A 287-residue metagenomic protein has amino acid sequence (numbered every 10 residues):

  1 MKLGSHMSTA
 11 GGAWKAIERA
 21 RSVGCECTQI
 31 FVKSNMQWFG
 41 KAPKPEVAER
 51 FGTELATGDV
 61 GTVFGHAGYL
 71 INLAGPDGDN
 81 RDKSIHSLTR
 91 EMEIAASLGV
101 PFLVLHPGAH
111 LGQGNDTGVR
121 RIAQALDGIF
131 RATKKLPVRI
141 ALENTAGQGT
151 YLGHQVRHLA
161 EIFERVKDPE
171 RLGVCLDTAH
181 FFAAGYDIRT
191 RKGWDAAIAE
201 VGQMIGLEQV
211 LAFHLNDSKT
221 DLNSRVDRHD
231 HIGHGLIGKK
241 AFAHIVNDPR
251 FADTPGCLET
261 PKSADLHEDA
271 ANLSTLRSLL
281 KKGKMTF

Functional and structural regions predicted by a protein language model:
M1-A67, I71-E93, K282-F287: N-terminal pre-domain/capping segments
H6-A10, K33-N35, A67-L70, G108-H110 (+4 more regions): Active-site beta-loop-alpha junctions enriched in small/polar residues
E18-C25, K44-F64, R90-G99, D127-L136 (+3 more regions): Acidic (Asp/Glu)-rich catalytic clusters
A20, H66, S84, A95 (+5 more regions): Conserved, mostly hydrophobic/aromatic
E26-V32, V63-G65, L172-T178, L207-K219: Non-cysteine beta-strand/loop elements that form the S-adenosyl-L-methionine
T57, L73-G173: Active-site acidic/histidine proton-transfer and metal-coordination neighborhood in alpha/beta enzyme cores
L152-A160, F182-D253, H267: Gly/Pro-rich active-site loop or hairpin
D265-M285: C-terminal helical cap(s) of enzyme catalytic domains, especially alpha/beta-barrels
